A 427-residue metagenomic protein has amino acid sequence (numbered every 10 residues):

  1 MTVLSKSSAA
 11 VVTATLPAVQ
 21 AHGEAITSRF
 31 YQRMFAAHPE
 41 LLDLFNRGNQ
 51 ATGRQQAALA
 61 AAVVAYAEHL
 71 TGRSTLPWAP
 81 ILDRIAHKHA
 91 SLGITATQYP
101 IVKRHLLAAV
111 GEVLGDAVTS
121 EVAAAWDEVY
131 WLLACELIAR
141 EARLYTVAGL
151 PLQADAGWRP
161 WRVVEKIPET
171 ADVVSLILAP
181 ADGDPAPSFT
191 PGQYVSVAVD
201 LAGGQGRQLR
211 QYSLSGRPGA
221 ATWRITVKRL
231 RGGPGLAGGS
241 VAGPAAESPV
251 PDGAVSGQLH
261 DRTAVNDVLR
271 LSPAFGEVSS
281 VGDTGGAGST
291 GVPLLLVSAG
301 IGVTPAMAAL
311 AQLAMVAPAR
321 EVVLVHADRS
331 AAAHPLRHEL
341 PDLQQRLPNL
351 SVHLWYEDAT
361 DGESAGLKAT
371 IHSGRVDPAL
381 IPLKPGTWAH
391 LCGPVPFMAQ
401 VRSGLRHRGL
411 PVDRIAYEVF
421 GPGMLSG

Functional and structural regions predicted by a protein language model:
M1-G157: Globin-like tetrapyrrole-binding proteins
P151-V268, S272, D328-S330, P341 (+1 more regions): Ferredoxin-reductase
G192, G302, P394: Short, conserved phosphate/pyrophosphate- and ester-handling motifs at nucleotide-, phospho-/glycolipid
Y194-V195, G286, A311-M315, E339-L343 (+1 more regions): Short, solvent-exposed amphipathic alpha-helical segments in soluble enzyme and RNA/protein-processing domains
H260, P273-T290: A short, basic/flexible loop-to-alpha-helix module at the beginning of a structural domain
S279-V281, L294-A317: Phosphate-binding glycine-rich loops and their immediate beta-loop-alpha structural context
V322-G427: Reductase modules of NAD(P)H-dependent flavoproteins
